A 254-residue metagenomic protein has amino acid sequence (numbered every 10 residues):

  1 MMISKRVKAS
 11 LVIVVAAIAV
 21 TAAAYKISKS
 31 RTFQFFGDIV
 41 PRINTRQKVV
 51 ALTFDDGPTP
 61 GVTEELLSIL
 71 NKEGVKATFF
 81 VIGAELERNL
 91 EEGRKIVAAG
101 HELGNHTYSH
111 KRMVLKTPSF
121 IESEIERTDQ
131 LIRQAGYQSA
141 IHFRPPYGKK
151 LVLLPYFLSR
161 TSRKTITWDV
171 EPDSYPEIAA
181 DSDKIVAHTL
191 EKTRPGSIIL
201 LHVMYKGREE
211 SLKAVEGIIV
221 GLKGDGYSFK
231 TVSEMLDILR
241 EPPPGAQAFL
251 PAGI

Functional and structural regions predicted by a protein language model:
M1-R6: N-terminal Lys/Arg-rich, disordered targeting/topogenic segments
A9-A24: Hydrophobic membrane-insertion alpha-helices, especially the h-region of bacterial N-terminal signal peptides
S28-K116, F120, E124-R127, L131 (+2 more regions): Active-site beta->alpha N-cap acidic-glycine motif
F35-R46, K72-G74, E87, E209-I254: C-terminal domain-boundary segment and adjacent tail
F54, V81-G83, N105-T107, P145-Y147 (+3 more regions): A cross-domain feature marking catalytic cores of carbohydrate-active enzymes and several ubiquitous metabolic/repair
L67-K76, E102, P118-V152, Y156-R160 (+3 more regions): CE4/NodB-like, metal-dependent polysaccharide N-deacetylase domain that modifies extracellular/periplasmic N-acetylated
K111-K116, S174-P176, L201-H202: A short acidic, helix-capping loop that chelates divalent metal ions and anchors anionic groups
K149, P155-K192, G226-I238: His/Asp/Glu-enriched short active-site or ligand-binding loop at hydrolase and phosphoryl-transfer sites
